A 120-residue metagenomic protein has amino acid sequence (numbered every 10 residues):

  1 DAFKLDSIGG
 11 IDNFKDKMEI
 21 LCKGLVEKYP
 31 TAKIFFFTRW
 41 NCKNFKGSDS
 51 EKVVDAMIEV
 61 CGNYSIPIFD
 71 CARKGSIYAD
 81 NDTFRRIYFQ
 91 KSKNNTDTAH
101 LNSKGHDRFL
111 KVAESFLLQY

Functional and structural regions predicted by a protein language model:
D1-A2, L21-D55: Active-site segments of SGNH/GDSL-like serine hydrolases that catalyze O-acetyl group transfer/hydrolysis on lipids
D1-K15: Oxyanion-hole/transition-state-stabilizing segment in secreted/luminal serine hydrolases and related acyltransferases
D12-E19, K23, D107, K111-E114: Amphipathic, non-transmembrane alpha-helical secondary structure
N41-Y120: Catalytic His-Asp segment of secreted/periplasmic serine-dependent ester chemistry enzymes
